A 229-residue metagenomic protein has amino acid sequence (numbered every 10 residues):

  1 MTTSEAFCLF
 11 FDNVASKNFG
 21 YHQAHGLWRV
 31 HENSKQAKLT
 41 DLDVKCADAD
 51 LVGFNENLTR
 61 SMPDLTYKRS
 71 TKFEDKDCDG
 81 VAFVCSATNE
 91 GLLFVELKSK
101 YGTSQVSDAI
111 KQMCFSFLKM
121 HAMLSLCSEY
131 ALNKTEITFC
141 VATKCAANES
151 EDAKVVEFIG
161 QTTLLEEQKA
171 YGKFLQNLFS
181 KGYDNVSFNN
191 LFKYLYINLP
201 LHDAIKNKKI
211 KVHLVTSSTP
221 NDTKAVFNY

Functional and structural regions predicted by a protein language model:
M1-F73, T143-Y229: C-terminal tail/extension regions appended to the core domain(s) of diverse proteins
K68-D75, K100-C140: Acidic, metal/cofactor-coordinating or nucleic-acid-engaging core segments within structured domains
T71-D75, F83-N89: Short glycine/proline-enriched loop/turn "hinge" motifs that connect secondary-structure elements and lie
G80-A82, G91-S99, S116: Conserved catalytic cores of phosphodiester-cleaving nucleases, focusing on short active-site segments
V84, K98-Y101, V141-A146: Short, flexible loop/turn elements at secondary-structure junctions
A87-L93, D108, M113: Mixed-charge, Lys/Arg-enriched low-complexity segments
L93, V106-S107, S150-K154: Short, conserved acidic/polar surface loops in the N-terminal third of protein domains
K98-T103, F188-L191: General secondary-structure propensity
